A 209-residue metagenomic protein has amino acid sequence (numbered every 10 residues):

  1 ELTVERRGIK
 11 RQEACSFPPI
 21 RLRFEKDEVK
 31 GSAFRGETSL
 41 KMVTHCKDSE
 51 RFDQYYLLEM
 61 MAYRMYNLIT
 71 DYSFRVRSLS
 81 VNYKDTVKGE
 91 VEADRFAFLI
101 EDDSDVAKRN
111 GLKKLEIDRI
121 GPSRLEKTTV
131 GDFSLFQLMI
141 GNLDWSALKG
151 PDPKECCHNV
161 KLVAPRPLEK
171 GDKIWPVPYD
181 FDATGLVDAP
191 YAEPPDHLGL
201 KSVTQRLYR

Functional and structural regions predicted by a protein language model:
E1-R209: Phosphate/dinucleotide-binding and metal-coordinating scaffold of catalytic cores in nucleotide-dependent enzymes
